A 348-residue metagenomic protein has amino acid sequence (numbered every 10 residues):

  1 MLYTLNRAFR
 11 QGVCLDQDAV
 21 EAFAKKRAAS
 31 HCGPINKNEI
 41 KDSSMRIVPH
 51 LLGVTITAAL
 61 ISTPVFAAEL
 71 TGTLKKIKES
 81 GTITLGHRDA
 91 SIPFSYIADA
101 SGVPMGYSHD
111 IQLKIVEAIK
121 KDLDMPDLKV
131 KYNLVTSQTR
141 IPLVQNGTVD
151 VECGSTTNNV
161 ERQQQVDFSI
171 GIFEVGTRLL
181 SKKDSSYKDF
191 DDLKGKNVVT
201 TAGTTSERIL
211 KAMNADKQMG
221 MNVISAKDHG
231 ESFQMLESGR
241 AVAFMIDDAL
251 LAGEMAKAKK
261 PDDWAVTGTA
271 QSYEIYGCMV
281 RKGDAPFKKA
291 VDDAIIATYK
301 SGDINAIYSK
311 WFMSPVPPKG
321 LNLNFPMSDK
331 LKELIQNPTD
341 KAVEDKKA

Functional and structural regions predicted by a protein language model:
S44, T63-A67: Sec/Tat signal peptide C-region and signal peptidase I cleavage site
A68, G106, D110-A118, D191 (+3 more regions): Extended ligand-binding regions for polar small-molecule ligands
A68, T205-V223, D262-W264, I295-A348: Ligand-binding clefts/hinges and TM-proximal coupling segments of bilobed small-molecule sensing domains
A68-T71, K76-V151: Extracytoplasmic small-molecule ligand-binding "clamshell" domains of the periplasmic binding protein/Venus flytrap
T84-P93, P104-K121, T157, E174-H229 (+1 more regions): Bilobed "Venus flytrap"/periplasmic-binding protein-like clamshell domains and structurally analogous long
D89, F173-S181, A256-I295, S314-Q336: Periplasmic-binding protein-like
L113, M125-D192, K332-A342: Acidic, polar ligand-binding/catalytic clefts
T139, C153-Q164, I209-D216, M235-S272 (+1 more regions): A ligand-binding cleft/hinge motif common to bilobed small-molecule-binding domains
